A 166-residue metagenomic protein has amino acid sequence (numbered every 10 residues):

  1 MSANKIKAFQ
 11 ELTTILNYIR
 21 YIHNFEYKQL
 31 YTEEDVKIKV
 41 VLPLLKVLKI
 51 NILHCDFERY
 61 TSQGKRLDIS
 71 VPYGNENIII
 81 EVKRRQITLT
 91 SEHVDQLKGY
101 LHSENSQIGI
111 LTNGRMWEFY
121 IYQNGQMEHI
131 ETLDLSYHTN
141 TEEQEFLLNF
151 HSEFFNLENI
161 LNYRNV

Functional and structural regions predicted by a protein language model:
M1-I108, M116-V166: A short, conserved, highly charged catalytic patch centered on acidic carboxylates
